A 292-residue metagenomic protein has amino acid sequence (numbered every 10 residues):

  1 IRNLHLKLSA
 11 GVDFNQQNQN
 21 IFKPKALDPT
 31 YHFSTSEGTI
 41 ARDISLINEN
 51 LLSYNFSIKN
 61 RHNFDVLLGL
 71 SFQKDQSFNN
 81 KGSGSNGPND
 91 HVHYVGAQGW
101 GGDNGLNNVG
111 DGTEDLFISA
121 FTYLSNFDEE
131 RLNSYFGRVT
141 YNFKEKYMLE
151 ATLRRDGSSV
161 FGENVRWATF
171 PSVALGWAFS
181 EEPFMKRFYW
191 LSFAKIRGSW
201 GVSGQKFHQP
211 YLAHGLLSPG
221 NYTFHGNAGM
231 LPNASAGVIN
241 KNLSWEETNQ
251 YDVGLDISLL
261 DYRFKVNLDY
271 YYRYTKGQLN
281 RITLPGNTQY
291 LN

Functional and structural regions predicted by a protein language model:
I1-K23, S34-N292: Extracellular/periplasmic, surface-exposed regions of secreted and cell-surface proteins
K23-P29: Short, conserved phosphate-binding/catalytic loop or strand-edge motifs used in phosphoryl-/nucleotidyl-transfer
